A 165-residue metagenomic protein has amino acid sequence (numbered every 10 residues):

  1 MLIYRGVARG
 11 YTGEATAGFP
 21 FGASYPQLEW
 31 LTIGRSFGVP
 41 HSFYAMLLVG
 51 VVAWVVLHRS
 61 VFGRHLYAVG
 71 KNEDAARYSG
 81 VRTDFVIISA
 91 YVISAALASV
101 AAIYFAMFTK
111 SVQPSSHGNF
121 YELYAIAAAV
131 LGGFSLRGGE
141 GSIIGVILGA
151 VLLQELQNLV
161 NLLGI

Functional and structural regions predicted by a protein language model:
M1, G13, G70-K71, G138-G141: Glycine-centered small-residue hotspots that permit tight backbone geometry or close packing
L2, M46, G50, W54 (+4 more regions): Small-residue faces within membrane-embedded alpha-helices
L2-S60, V86-S89, F108-H117, I165: Transmembrane helix-bundle core of multi-pass membrane transporters and related energy-transducing complexes
V7-Y11, V52-V56, A101, F105 (+3 more regions): Alpha-helical membrane-inserting segments
Q27-L28, F62, I126, I143: Hydrophobic side chains within well-formed alpha-helices
V52-V92: Membrane-helix/interface signature in polytopic inner-membrane proteins
G70-E73, L97-V100, Y104-F108, F134: Alpha-helix capping/termination and helix-coil
A98, T109, Q113-I165: Transmembrane alpha-helical segments in multi-pass inner-membrane proteins
